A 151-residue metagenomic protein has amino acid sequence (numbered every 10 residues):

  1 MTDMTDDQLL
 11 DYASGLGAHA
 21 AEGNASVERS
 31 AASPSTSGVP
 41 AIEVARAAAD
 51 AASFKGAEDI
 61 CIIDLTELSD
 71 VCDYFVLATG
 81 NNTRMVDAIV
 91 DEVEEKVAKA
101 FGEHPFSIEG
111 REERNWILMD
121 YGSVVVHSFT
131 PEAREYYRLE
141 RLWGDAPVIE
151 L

Functional and structural regions predicted by a protein language model:
M1-V71, N81-I117, Y121, E132-A133 (+1 more regions): Polybasic/polar functional segments that serve as interface/processing modules
D73-F75: Catalytic metal-binding acidic patch
L77-T79: Short hydrophobic/aromatic beta-strand micro-patches that form the beta-sheet surface supporting nucleotide- or nucleic
